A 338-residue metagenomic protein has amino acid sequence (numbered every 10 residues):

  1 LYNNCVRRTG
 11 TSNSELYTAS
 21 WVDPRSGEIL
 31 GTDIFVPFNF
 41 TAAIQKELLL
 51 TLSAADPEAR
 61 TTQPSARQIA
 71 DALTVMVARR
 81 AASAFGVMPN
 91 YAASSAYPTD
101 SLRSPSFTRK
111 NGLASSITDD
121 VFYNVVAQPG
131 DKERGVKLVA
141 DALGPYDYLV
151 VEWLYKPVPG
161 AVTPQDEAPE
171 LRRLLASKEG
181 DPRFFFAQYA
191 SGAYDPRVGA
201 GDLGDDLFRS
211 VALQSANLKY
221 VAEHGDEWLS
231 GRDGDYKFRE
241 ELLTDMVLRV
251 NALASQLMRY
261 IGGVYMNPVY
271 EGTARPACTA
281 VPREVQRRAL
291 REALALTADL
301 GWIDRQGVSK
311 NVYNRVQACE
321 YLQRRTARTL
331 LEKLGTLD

Functional and structural regions predicted by a protein language model:
L1-A84, R109-A114, V121-V126, A289 (+1 more regions): Metzincin-family zinc-dependent endopeptidase catalytic domain
R80-A96: Catalytic Zn2+-binding segment of zinc metalloproteases
S94-D338: Conserved catalytic/binding loops enriched for acidic/polar residues
